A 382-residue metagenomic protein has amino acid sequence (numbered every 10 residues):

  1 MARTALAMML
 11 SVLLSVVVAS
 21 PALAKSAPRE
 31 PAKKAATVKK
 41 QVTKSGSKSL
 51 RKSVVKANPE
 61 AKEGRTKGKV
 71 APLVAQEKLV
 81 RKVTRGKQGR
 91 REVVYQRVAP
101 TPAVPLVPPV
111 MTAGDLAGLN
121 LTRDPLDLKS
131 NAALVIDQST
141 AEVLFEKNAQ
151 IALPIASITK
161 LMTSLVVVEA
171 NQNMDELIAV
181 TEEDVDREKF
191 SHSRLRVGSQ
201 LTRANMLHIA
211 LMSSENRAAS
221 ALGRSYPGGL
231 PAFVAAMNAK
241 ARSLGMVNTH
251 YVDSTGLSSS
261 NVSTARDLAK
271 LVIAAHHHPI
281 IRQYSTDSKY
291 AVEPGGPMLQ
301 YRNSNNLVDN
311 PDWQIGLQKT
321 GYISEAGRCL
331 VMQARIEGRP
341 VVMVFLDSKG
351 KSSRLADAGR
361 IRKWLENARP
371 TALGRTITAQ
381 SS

Functional and structural regions predicted by a protein language model:
M1-L128, N367-S382: N-terminal secretory targeting signals
S20-A22, S139, H208, G359: Active-site-proximal helix/loop capping residues that flank conserved catalytic or ligand/cofactor
R90-R266, K270-P279, I336: Active-site-adjacent loops and short helices of periplasmic peptidoglycan-processing enzymes
M246-H250, G256-S382: Domain-terminus/edge residues, biased toward the C-terminal soluble/receptor-binding domains of extracytoplasmic
